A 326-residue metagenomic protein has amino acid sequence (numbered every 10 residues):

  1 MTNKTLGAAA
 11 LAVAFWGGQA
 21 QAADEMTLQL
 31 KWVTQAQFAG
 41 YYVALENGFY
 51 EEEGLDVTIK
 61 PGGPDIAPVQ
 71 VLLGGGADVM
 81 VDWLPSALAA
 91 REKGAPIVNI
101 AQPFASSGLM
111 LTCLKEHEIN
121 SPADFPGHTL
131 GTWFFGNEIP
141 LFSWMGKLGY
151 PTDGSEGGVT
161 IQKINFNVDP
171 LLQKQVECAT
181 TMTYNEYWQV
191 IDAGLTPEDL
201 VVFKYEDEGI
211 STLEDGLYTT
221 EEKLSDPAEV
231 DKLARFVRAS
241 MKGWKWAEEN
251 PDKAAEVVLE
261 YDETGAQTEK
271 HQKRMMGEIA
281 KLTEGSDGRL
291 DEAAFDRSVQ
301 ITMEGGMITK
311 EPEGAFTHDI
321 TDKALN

Functional and structural regions predicted by a protein language model:
M1-G7: Bacterial N-terminal signal peptides that target proteins for export
G7-W16: Bacterial N-terminal signal peptides
W16-A22: Sec/Tat signal peptide C-region and signal peptidase I cleavage site
E25-I164, P170-Q173, E177-Y184, S211: Short, glycine-/small- and polar/acidic-enriched structural segments that line small-molecule recognition paths
L109-I119, L213-V230: A bilobed periplasmic-binding-protein/Venus flytrap-type ligand-binding module shared by bacterial periplasmic
L200-E206: C-terminal module of multi-pass small-molecule transporters
S225-G305: Secondary-structure end/capping motifs
F295-N326: Conserved C-terminal helix/tail region of periplasmic/extracytoplasmic solute-binding proteins
